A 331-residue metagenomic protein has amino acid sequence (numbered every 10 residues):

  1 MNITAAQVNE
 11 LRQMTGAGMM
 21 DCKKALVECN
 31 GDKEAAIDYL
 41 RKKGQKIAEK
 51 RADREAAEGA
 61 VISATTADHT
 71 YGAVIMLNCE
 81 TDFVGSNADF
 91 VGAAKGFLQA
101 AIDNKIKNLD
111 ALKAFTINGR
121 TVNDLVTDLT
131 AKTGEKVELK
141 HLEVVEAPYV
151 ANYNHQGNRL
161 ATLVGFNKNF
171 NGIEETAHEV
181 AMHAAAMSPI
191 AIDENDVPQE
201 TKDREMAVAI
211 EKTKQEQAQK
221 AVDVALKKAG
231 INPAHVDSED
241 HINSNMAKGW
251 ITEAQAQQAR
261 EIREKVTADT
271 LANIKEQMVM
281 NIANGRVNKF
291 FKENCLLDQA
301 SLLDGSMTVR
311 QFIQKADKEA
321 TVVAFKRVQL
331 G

Functional and structural regions predicted by a protein language model:
N2-G331: N-terminal assembly/interaction segments in proteins that build large macromolecular machines
